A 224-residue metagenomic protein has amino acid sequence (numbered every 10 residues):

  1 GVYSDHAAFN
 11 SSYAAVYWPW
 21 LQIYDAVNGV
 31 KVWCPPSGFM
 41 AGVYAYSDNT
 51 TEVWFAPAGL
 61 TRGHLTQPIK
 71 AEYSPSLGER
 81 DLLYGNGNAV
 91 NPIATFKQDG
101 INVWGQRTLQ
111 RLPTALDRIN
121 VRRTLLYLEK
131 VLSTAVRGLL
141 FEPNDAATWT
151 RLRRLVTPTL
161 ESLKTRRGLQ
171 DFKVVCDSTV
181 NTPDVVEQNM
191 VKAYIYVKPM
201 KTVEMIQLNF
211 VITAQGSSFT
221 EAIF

Functional and structural regions predicted by a protein language model:
G1-F224: Structured, hydrophobic secondary-structure cores that serve as assembly/anchoring elements
